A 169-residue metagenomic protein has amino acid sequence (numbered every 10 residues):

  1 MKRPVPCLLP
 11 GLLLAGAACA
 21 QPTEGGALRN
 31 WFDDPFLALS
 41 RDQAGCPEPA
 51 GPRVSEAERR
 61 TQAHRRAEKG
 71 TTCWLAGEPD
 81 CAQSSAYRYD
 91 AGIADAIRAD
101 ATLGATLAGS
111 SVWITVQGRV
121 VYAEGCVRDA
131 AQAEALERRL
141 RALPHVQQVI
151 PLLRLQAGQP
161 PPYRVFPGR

Functional and structural regions predicted by a protein language model:
K2-L8, L13, C19-R169: N-terminal targeting leaders
